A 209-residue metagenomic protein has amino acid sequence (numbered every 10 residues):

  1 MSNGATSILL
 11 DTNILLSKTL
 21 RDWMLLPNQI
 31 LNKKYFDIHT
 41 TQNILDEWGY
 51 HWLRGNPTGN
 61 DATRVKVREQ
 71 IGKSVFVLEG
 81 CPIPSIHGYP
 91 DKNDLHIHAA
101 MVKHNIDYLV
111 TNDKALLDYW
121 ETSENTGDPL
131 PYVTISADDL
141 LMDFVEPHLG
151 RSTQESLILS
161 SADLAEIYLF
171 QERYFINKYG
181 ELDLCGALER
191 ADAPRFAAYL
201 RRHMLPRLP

Functional and structural regions predicted by a protein language model:
M1-I8, F76-P82: Noncatalytic, typically N-terminal accessory segments of nucleic acid-processing enzymes and closely related
S7-L15: Asp-based phosphoryl-transfer active-site loop
L10, L20-N56: PIN/NYN-family metal-dependent endoribonuclease catalytic core
H39-I83, I158-G186: PIN-domain endoribonuclease scaffold, especially VapC-family toxins
P84-P90: Short, flexible loop segments at the rims of nucleotide/cofactor-binding pockets, characterized by
K92-Y108: Acidic, metal-associated active-site segment
T111: Short beta-strand and adjacent tight-turn residues that come in two discontinuous sequence segments and form the edges
A115-P209: Acidic, PIN/NYN-like endoribonuclease modules and their adjacent C-terminal/linker elements
